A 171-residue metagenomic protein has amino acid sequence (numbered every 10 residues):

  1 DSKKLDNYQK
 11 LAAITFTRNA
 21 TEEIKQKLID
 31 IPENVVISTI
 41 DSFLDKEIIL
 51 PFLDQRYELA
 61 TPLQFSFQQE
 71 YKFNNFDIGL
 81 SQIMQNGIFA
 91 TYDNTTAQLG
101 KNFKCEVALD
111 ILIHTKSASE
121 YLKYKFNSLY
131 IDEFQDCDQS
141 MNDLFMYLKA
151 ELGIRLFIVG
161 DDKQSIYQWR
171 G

Functional and structural regions predicted by a protein language model:
D1, D138-G171: Conserved helicase motor core of SF1/SF2 NTP-dependent helicases
D1-L53: P-loop NTPase Walker
S2-K4, Q26-K27, S117-E120, M146-Y147: Short, flexible, glycine/charge-rich loop motifs used to bind or transfer phosphoryl groups or to couple energy/partner
N7-Y8, K123-K125, A150-G153: Short loop/turn elements that form and flank the Walker-type P-loop nucleotide-binding site in RecA-like NTPase cores
I14-F16, E133, V159-G160: Short His-Asn-centered micro-motif
V35, S128-I131, L156-F157: Hydrophobic "anchor" residues on beta-strands that sit immediately upstream of conserved functional sites
S42, Q135, Q164: Short, glycine/acidic-enriched loop or turn micro-motifs at the edges of active sites
D54-E133, Q139-L144, Q168-G171: Accessory N-terminal region flanking or inserted into the helicase ATPase core in nucleic-acid motor proteins
